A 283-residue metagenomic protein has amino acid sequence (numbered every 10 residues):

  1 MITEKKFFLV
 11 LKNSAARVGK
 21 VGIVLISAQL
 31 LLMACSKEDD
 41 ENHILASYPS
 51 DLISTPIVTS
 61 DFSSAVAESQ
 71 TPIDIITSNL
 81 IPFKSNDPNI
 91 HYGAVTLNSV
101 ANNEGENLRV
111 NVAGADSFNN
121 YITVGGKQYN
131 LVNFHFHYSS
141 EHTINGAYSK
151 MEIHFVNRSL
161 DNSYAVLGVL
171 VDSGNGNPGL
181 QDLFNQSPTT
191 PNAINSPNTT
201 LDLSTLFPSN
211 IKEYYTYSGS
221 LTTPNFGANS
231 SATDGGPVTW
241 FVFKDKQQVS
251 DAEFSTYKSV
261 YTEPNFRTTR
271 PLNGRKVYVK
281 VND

Functional and structural regions predicted by a protein language model:
M1-R17: N-terminal secretory signal peptides that target proteins for export/translocation
G22-L30: Bacterial N-terminal signal peptides
L32-A34: C-terminal motif of bacterial Sec signal peptides marking the signal peptidase cleavage site
S36-D283: Alpha-carbonic anhydrase
